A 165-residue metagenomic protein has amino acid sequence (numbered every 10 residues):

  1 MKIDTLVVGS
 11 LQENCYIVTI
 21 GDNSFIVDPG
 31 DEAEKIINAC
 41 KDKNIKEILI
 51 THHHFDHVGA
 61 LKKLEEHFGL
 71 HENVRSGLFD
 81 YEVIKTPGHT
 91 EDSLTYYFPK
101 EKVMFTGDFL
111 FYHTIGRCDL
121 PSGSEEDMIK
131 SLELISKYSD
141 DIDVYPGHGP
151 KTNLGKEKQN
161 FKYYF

Functional and structural regions predicted by a protein language model:
M1-K43, T95-G107: Conserved beta-strand hairpin/beta-sheet module of binuclear metal-dependent hydrolase folds, prominently
D4-T5, V83, I142: A short linear hydrophobic-aromatic micro-motif
V8-G9, R75, T86-G88: Short polar/acidic secondary-structure junctions
V8-I17, G21, G69, H113-T114 (+1 more regions): Active-site-proximal loop/helix segment associated with metal-binding centers of metalloenzymes
Q12, S24, P29-E82, Y163: Active-site HxH/HxHxD metal-binding segment of metal-dependent hydrolases
S24, T90-F165: Metallo-beta-lactamase
I48-V58, I84-S93, Y145-K151: Histidine-centered catalytic micro-motifs
